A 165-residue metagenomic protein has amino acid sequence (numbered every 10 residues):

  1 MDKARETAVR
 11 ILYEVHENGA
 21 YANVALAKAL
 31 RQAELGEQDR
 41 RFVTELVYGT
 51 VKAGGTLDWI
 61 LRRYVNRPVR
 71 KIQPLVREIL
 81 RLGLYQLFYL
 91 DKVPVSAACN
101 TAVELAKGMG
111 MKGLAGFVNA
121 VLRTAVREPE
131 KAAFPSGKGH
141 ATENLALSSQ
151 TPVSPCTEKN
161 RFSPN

Functional and structural regions predicted by a protein language model:
M1-N165: Class I Rossmann-like S-adenosyl-L-methionine
